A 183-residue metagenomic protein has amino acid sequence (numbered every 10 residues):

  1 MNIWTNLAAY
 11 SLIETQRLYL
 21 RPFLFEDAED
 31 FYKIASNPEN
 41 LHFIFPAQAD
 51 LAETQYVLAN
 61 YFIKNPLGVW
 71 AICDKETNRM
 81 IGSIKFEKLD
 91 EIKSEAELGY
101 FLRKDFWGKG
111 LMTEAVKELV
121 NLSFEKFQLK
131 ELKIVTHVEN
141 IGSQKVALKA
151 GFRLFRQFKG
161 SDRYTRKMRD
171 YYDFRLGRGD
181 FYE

Functional and structural regions predicted by a protein language model:
M1-H42, V69-E183: Acyl-donor (CoA/ACP) binding surface of acyl/acetyltransferases
E39-A59: Conserved GNAT-fold acetyl-CoA-binding loop/helix
A59-A71: A short helix-loop-beta-strand connector motif used in the catalytic cores of GNAT acetyltransferases and, in some
